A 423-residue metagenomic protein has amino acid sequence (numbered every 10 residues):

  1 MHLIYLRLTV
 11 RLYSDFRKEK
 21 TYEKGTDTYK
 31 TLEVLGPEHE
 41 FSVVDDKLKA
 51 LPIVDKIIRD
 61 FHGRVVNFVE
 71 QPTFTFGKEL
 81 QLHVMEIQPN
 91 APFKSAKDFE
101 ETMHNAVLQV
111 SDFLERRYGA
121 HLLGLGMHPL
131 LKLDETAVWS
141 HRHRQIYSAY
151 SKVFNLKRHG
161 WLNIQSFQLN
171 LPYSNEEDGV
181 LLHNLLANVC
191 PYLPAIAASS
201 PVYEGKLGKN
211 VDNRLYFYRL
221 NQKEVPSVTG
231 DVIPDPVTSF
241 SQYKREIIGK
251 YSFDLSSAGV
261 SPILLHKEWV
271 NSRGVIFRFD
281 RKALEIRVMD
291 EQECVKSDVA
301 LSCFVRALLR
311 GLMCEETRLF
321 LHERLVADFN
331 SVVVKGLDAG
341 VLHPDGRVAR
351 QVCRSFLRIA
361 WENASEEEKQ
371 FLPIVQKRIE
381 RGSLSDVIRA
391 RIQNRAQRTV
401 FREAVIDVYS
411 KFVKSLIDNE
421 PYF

Functional and structural regions predicted by a protein language model:
L3-L6: Short hydrophobic targeting helices and cationic amphipathic motifs that mediate membrane/organellar targeting
L12-F99, A106, D112-R116, E177 (+2 more regions): C-terminal accessory/tail domains of diverse enzymes
L80-F167: Well-ordered mid-protein domain cores that form the structural environment of catalytic cofactors
H121-L122, I196-S199: Conserved short beta-strand edge segments in small beta-sheet-based binding/regulatory domains
G126-P129, Y173-N175, D290-Q292: Active-site-proximal loop/turn and secondary-structure-junction residues that shape catalytic pockets, frequently
Y147-A149, F154-K157, S199-S200, G205-K206 (+1 more regions): Short leucine-rich amphipathic alpha-helices used at interfaces
S151-I196: Internal, well-ordered domain-core segments that constitute the primary functional module of diverse proteins
